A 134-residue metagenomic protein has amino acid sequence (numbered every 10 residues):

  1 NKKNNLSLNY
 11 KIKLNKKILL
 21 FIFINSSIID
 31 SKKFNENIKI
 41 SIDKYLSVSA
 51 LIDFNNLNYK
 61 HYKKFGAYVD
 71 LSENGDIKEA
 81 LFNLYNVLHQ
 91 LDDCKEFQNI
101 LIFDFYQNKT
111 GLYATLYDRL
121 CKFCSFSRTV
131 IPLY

Functional and structural regions predicted by a protein language model:
N5-V130: A C-terminal functional module that forms or caps the active site or interfaces directly with catalytic machinery
